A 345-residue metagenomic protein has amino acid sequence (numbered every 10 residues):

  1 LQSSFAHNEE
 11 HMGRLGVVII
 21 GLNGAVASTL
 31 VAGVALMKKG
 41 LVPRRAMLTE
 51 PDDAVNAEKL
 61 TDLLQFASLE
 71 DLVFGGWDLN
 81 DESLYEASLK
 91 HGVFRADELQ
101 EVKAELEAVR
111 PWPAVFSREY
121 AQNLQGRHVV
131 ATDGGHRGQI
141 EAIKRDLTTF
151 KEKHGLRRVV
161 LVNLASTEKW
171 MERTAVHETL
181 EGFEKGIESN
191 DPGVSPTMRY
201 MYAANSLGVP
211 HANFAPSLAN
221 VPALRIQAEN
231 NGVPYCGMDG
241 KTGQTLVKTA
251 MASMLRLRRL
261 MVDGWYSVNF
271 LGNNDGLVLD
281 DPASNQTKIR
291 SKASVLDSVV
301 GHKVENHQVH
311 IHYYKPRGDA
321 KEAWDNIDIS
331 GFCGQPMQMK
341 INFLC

Functional and structural regions predicted by a protein language model:
L1-A215, A219-N230, A250-M251, Q338-C345: Metallocofactor- and cofactor-centric catalytic cores in central/energy metabolism, strongly enriched
V18, L22-A25, A87, V233 (+2 more regions): Active-site-lining helix/loop region of Rossmann-like oxidoreductase modules
L48-D53, L106, D191-G193, T242-Q244 (+2 more regions): Short C-terminal domain-edge/linker segments immediately following a structured domain
H211-F214, Y235-D239, D263: Short catalytic-loop micro-motif centered on adjacent basic/acidic residues
S217-L218, G240-T242: Short, acidic/turn-prone active-site loops that include or flank metal/cofactor- and phosphate-binding residues
